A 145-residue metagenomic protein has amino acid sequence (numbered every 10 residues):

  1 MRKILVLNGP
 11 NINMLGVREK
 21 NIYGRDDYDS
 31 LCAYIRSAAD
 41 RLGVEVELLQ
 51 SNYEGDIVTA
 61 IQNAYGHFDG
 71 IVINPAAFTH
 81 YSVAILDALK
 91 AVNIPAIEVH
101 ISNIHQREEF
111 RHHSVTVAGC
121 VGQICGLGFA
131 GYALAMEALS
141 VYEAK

Functional and structural regions predicted by a protein language model:
M1-I4: Extreme N-terminal starter segment of soluble prokaryotic enzymes
P10-I12, A76-T79, S102-I104: Short glycine-rich anion-binding loops that position phosphate/pyrophosphate groups of nucleotides and phosphorylated
L15-D29: Glycine- and acidic-residue-enriched helix-capping/strand-helix junction motifs
E47-G55: Short beta->alpha junction loops
N63, S82-A91: Short Gly/Thr/Asp-enriched flexible loops that form oxyanion-binding sites at enzyme active sites
A64-I71: Short acidic/histidine-rich motifs immediately flanking catalytic phosphotransfer sites in two-component signaling
K90-R107: Short, acidic/small-residue loops that bind anionic groups at enzyme active sites
H105-K145: Short, glycine-/small-residue-rich phosphate/pyrophosphate-handling segment
